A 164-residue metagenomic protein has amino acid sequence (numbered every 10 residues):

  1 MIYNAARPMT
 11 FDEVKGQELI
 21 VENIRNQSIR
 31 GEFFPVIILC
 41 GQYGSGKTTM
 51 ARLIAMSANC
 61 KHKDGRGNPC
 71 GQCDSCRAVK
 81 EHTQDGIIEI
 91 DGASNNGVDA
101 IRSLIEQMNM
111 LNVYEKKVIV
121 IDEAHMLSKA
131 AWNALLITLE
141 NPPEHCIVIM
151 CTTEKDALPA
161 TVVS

Functional and structural regions predicted by a protein language model:
M1-S164: P-loop/Walker A NTP-binding region and its immediately flanking N-terminal helices in P-loop NTPase folds
